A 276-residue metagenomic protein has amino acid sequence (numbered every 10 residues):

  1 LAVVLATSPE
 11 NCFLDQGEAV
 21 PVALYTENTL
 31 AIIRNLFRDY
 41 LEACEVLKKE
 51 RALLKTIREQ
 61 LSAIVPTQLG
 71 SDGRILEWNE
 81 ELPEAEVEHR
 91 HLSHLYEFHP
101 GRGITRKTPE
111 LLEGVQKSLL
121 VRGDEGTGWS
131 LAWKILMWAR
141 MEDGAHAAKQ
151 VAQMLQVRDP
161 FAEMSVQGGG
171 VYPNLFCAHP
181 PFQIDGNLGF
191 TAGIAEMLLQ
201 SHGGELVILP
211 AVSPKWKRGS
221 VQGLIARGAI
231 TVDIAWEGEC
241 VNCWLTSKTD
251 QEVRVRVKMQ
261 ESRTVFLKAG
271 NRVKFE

Functional and structural regions predicted by a protein language model:
L1-A43: Acidic/histidine-rich catalytic neighborhood
V4-T7, L54-S62, L209-W216: A glycine-rich phosphate-binding loop feature that marks nucleotide/adenosyl-phosphate handling sites
V22, E88-R90, Q222-I225: Short Gly/Pro-enriched turn/cap motifs at secondary-structure boundaries
E27-E205: Active-site core of glycosidic bond-cleaving carbohydrate-active enzymes
A145-E276: Non-catalytic C-terminal accessory modules of carbohydrate-active enzymes
